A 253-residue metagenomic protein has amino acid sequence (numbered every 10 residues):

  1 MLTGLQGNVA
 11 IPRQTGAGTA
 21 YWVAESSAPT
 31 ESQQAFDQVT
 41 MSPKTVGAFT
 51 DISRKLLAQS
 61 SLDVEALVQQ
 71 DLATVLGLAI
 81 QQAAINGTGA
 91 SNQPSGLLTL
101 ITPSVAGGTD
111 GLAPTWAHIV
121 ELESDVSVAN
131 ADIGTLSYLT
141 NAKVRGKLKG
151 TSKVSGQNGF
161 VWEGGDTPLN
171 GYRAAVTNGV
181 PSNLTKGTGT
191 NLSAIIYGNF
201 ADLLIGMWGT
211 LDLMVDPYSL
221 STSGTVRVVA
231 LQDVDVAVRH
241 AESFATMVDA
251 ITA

Functional and structural regions predicted by a protein language model:
M1-T135, S155-L169, A174-K186, A237: Acidic/polar, low-complexity extended loops/arms that serve as protein-protein interfaces in large oligomeric shells
L2, T19-A20, E25-T30, Q34 (+2 more regions): Protruding loop/beta-arch "assembly-hinge" segments enriched in small, turn-prone residues
W22-A24, S61-D63, L148-K153, L184-G189 (+4 more regions): Short conserved micro-motifs at the rims of enzyme active sites and ligand-binding pockets
I133-G146: C-terminal amphipathic alpha-helical segment
N141, A174, V228: Hydrophobic, well-ordered secondary-structure elements that form the walls of internal hydrophobic environments
R145, V180-S182, D202, V234-A237: Short Gly/Pro-enriched loop/turn and capping motifs at secondary-structure junctions
G171-Y218: C-terminal hydrophobic structural anchor segments that stabilize assembly/packing rather than catalytic chemistry
